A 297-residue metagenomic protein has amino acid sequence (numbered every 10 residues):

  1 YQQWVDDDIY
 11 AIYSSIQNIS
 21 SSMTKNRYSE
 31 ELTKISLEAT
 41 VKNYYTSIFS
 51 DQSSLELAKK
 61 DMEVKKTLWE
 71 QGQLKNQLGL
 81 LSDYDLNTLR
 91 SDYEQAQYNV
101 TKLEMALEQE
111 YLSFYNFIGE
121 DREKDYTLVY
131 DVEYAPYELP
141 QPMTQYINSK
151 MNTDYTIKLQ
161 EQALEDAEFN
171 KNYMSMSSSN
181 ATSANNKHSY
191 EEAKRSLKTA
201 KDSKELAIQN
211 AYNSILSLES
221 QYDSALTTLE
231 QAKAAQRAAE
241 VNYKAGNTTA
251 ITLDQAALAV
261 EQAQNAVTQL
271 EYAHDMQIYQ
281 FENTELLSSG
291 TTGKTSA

Functional and structural regions predicted by a protein language model:
Y1-N18, V129-N152, K171, S175-D202 (+1 more regions): Small/polar, glycine/serine/threonine/aspartate-rich low-complexity segments that form flexible
Y1-N43: Short flexible linkers and secondary-structure junctions
I19-K25, K60-T67, H188-E192: Helix-turn-helix repeat elements of alpha-solenoid scaffolds
S53-V100, S220-Q269, E282-T284, S288: Charged, solvent-exposed structural "stalk/scaffold" segments of large extracytoplasmic/peripheral assemblies
A96-E110, A200, K204, Q262-Q277: Amphipathic alpha-helical coiled-coil segments
E104-Q145, I278-A297: Short, solvent-exposed, mixed-charge loop/turn linkers that connect secondary-structure elements
T156-I157, Y173-S175, T252, A259: Extended amphipathic alpha-helical heptad-repeat regions
